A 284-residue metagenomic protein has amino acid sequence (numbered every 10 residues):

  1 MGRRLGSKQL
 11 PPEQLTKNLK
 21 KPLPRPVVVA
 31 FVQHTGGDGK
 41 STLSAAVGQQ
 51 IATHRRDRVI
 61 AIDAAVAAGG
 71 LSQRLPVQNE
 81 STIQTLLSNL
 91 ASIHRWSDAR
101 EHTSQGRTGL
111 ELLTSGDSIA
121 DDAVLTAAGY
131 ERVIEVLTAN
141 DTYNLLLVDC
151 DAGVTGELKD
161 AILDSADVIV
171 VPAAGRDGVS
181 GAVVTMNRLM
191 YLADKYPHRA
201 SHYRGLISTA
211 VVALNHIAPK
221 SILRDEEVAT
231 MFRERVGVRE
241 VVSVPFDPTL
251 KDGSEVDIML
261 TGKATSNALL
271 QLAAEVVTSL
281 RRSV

Functional and structural regions predicted by a protein language model:
M1-F31: Extreme N-terminal, non-catalytic leader segments that precede Walker-type/kinase nucleotide-binding cores
L19-I51: Walker A (P-loop) phosphate-binding motif
H54-E111: Phosphate-binding loop that captures ATP/GTP phosphates
A65-A68, D117-A120, A152-G153, R176-D177 (+2 more regions): Conserved nucleotide-binding/hydrolysis micro-motifs of P-loop NTPases
Q105-R107, L112-D160: Phosphate-binding/switch loop-helix module in NTP-utilizing enzymes
N140, C150-V236: Conserved catalytic-core segment of NTP-binding enzymes
H216-G262: Beta-strand-loop-alpha "switch" segments that mediate conformational coupling across diverse proteins
K251-V284: NTP-binding/hydrolysis catalytic cores, primarily Walker-type P-loop NTPases
